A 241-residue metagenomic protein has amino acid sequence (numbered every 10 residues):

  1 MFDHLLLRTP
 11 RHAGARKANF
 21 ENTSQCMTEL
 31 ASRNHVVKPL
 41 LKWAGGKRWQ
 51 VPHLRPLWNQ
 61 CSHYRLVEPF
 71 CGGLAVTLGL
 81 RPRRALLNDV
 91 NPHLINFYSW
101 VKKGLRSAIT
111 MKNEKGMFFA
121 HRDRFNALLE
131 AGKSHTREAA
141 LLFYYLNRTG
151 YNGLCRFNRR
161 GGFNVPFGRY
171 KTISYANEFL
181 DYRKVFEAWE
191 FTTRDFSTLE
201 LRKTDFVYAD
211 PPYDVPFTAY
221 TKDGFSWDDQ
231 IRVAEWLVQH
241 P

Functional and structural regions predicted by a protein language model:
F2-R8, H12, A18-V51, P56-Y64 (+1 more regions): SAM-dependent nucleic-acid methyltransferase catalytic core
H53-L57, G79, N96-W100, F143 (+1 more regions): Residue-level signal for well-ordered alpha-helical scaffold segments within enzymatic catalytic domains
C61, L80-P82, F186, Q239-H240: Short, well-ordered coil/turn elements that cap or connect secondary structure elements
Y64-N126: SAM cofactor-binding core of SAM-dependent methyltransferases, primarily the Rossmann-like beta-alpha-beta module
E68, R81, D210-P211, H240: Hydrophobic alpha-helix-in-membranes signature
D214-P241: SAM-dependent methyltransferase catalytic-core segment centered on the flexible catalytic loop and adjoining short
